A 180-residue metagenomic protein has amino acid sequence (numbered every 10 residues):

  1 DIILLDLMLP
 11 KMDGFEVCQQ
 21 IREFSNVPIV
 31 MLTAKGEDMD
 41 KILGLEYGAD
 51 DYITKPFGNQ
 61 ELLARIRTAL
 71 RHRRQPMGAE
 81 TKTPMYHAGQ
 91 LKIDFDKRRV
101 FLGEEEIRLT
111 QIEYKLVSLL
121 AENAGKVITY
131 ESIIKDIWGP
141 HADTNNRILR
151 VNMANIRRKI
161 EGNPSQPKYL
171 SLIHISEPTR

Functional and structural regions predicted by a protein language model:
D1-L4, L9: Active-site beta3 strand of CheY-like receiver
K11, Q19, E23, P28-H87: Basic, amphipathic DNA-recognition helix from helix-turn-helix-like DNA-binding domains
Q60, K126-I137: Short coil-to-helix segment of the ABC ATPase nucleotide-binding domain corresponding to the Q-loop/switch region
R65, I112, N152, K159: Residues within the DNA-recognition helix of helix-turn-helix
T68-Y114, S118-V127, E131: Short, Lys/Arg-enriched segments at the junction into DNA-binding effector domains of transcriptional regulators
L119, R157-Q166: Residue cluster at the C-terminal edge of the helix-turn-helix DNA-binding motif
S171-T179: Residue-level detector of conserved catalytic or cofactor/ligand-binding positions in enzyme active sites
